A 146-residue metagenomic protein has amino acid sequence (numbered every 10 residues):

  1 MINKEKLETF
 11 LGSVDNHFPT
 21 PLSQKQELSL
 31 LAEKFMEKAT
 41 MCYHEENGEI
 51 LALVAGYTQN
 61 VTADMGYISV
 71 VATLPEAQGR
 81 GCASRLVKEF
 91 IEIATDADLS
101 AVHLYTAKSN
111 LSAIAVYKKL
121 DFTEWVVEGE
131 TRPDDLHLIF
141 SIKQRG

Functional and structural regions predicted by a protein language model:
M1-V70, L74-P75, V87-E89, I93: Acetyl-CoA-dependent GNAT
P21, R80, V102-H103: A generic secondary-structure micro-motif detector that highlights 1-2 residue hydrophobic/ambivalent hotspots embedded
K38, A83, D135-L136: Membrane-interacting alpha-helical segments
N60-T62, L74-A77, N110, Q144-G146: Residues that cap or initiate secondary-structure elements
Y67, D98-S100: Short loop/turn motifs at secondary-structure junctions
L74-K88, A97, K108-A115, K119: Conserved glycine-rich acetyl-CoA-binding loop
S100-H103, A107-L111, K119-G146: C-terminal "cap" of GNAT-fold acetyltransferases
